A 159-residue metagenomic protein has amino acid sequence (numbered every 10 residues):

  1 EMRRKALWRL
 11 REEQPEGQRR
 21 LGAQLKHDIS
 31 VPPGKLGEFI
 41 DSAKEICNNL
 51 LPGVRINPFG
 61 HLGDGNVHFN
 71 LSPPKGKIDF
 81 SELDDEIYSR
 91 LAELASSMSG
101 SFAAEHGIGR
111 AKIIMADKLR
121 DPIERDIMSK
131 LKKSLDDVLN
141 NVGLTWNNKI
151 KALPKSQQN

Functional and structural regions predicted by a protein language model:
E1-R9, A103-K118, N147-P154: Short proline/glycine- and acidic-rich turn/helix-capping motifs at secondary-structure junctions
E1-R90, L94, M98: C-terminal substrate-recognition/cap domain of FAD-linked oxidoreductases
P15, G37-F39, D64-N66, N70 (+4 more regions): Residues in flexible loops and secondary-structure boundaries
H61-N66, S101, I108-R110, L144: Gly/Ser/Thr-rich helix-start
D79, L83, I87, I108 (+2 more regions): Short amphipathic alpha-helical interaction segments
S96-I108, K133-N141: Alpha-helix capping/hinge segments and adjacent helical runs
I113-N159: Activity-critical C-terminal alpha-helical subdomain
